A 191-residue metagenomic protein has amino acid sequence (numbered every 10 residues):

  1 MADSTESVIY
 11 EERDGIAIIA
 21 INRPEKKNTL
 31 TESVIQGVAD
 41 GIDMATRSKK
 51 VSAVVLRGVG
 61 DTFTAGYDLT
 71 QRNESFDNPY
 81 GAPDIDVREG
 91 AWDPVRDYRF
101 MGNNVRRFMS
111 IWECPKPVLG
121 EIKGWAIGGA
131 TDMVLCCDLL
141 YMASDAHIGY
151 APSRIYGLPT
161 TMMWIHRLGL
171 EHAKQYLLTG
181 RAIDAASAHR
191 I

Functional and structural regions predicted by a protein language model:
M1-D14, Q71, S75, Y80-D84 (+1 more regions): C-terminal alpha-helix plus adjacent terminal tail
M1-V59: Conserved CoA-thioester-binding segment of acyl-CoA-metabolizing enzymes
I19, L56, D68, M133-L135 (+1 more regions): Hydrophobic/aromatic residues within transmembrane alpha-helices of multi-pass small-molecule transporters
S33-G37, N103, S110: Charged catalytic carboxylate motif
I35-G37, T70-E74, A151, L158: Glycine-rich, phosphate-binding/catalytic loops in enzymes
G58-R107: Glycine- (often His-adjacent) and acidic-residue-rich active-site loop that binds/positions the CoA thioester
M109-I191: Crotonase-fold acyl-CoA enzyme core
